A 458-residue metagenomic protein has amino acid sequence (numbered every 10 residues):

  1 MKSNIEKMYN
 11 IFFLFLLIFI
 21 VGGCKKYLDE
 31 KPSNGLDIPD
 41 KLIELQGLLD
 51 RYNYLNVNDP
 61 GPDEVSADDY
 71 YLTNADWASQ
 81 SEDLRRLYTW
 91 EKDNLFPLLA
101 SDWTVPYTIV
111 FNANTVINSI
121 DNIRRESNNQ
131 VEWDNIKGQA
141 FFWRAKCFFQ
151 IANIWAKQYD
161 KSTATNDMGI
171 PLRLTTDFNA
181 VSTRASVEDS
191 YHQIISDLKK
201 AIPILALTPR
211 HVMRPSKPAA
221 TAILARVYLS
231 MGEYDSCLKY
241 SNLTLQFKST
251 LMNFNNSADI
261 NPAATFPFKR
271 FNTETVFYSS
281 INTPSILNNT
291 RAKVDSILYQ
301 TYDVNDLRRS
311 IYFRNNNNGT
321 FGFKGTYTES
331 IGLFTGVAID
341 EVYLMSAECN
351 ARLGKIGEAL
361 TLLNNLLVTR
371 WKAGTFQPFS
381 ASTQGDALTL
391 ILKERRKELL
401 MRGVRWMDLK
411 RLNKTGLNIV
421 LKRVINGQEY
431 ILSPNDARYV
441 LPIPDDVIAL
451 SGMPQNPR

Functional and structural regions predicted by a protein language model:
M1-N34: Bacterial Sec-dependent N-terminal signal peptides
C24-L72, L360, G374, L417-R458: Membrane-proximal, proline-rich intrinsically disordered regions
N34-P39, E64-A78, N153, K157-N166 (+2 more regions): Short, surface-exposed recognition loops and adjoining beta-strand edges that mediate ligand/DNA contacts, enriched
I38, L45-Q46, Y52, M231-G232 (+4 more regions): Extended ligand-binding clefts on enzyme/binding-domain cores
D83-W155, P203-L207, S330, F334 (+2 more regions): Conserved, well-structured interaction surfaces
